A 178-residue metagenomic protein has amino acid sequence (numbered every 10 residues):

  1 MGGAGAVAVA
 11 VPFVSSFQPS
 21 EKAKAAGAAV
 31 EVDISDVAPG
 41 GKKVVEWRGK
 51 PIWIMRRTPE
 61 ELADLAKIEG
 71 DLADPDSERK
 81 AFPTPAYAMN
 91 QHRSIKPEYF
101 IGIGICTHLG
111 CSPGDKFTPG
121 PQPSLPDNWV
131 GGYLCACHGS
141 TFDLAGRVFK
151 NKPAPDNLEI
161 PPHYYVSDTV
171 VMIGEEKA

Functional and structural regions predicted by a protein language model:
A6-K50: C-terminal segment of N-terminal export signals and the immediately downstream linker at the start of the mature
P19, A23, V32, D36 (+4 more regions): Charge-rich, low-complexity amphipathic helices in intrinsically disordered tails/linkers adjacent to domains
E21, I34-G41, P51, D76 (+3 more regions): Solvent-exposed, flexible loop/coil residues
I34, W47, M55-R56, I103 (+2 more regions): Pocket-edge structural micro-motifs
G40-A88: Extracytoplasmic/periplasmic/luminal assembly and interaction segments in envelope/secretory/respiratory proteins
G70-A178: Rieske [2Fe-2S] iron-sulfur-binding domain
